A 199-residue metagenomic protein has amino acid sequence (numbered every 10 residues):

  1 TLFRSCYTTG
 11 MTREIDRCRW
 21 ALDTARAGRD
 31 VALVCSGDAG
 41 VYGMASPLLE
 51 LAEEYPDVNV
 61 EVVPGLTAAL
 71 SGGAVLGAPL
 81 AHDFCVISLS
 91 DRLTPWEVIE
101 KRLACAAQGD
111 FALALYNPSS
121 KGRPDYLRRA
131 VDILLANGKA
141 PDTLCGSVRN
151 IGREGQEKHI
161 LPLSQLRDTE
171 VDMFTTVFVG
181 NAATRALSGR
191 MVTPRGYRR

Functional and structural regions predicted by a protein language model:
F3-V60, S71, R167: Class I S-adenosyl-L-methionine
C6-T8, V60-V62, V86, C145-S147: Conserved beta-strand scaffold positions in the cores of enzyme catalytic domains, especially in NTP/NDP-utilizing
T12-R17, A68, R92-T94, G152-G155: A short acidic, often aromatic-flanked loop/helix-cap motif at beta-alpha or helix-coil junctions that lines enzyme
R13, R17-W20, M44, P95 (+2 more regions): General structural feature for long, well-ordered alpha-helical segments within catalytic domains of soluble enzymes
A21-A27, V75-A78, E100-L103, K158-S164: Short, surface-exposed amphipathic charged segments that create phosphate/polyanion-binding patches used for binding
D30-V31, Q108-R199: A contiguous loop/helix-start segment that scaffolds small-molecule binding in enzyme catalytic cores
V41-G109: Class I SAM-dependent methyltransferase SAM-binding "motif I" and its flanking Rossmann-like core
